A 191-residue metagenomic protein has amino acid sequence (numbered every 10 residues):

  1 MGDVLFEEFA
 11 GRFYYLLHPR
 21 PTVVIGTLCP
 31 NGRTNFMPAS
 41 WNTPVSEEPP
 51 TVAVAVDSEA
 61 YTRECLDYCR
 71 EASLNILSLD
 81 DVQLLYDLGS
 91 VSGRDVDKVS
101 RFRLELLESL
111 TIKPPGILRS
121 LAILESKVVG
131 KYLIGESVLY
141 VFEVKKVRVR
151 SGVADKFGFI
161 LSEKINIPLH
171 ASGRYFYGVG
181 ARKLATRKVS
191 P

Functional and structural regions predicted by a protein language model:
M1-P191: Basic, polyanion-binding surface patches
